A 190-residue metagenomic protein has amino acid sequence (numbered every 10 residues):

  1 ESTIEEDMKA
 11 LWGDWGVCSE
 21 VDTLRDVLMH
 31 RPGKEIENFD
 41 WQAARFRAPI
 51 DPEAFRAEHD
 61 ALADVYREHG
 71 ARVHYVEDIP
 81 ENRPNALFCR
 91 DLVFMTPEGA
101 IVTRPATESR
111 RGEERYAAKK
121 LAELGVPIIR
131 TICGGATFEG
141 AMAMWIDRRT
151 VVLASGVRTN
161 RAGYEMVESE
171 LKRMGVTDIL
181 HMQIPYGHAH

Functional and structural regions predicted by a protein language model:
E1-H190: The feature marks the mature, well-folded catalytic cores of soluble enzymes
